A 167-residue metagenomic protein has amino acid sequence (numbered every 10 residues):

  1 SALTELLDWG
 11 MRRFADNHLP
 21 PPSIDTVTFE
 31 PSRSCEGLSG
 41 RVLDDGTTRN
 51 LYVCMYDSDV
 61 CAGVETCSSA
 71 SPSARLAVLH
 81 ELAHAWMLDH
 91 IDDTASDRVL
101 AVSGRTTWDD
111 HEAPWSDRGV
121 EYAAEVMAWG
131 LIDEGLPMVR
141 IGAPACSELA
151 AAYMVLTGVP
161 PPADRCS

Functional and structural regions predicted by a protein language model:
S1-D8, S68-A77, P114-R118, Y122: Soluble non-cytosolic domains of exported or imported proteins
S1-R49: Auxiliary, metal-adjacent structural segments of Zn-dependent hydrolase domains
L3, C61, S68-L76, V99-W108 (+1 more regions): Polybasic, low-complexity, intrinsically disordered segments
A15-E30, T94-V99, G135-P144: Surface-exposed patches in mature extracellular/periplasmic domains of secreted proteins
S32-R75, L88: Active-site scaffold of zinc-dependent metalloenzymes
Y52-C54, A85-M87, Y122-G130: Structural recognition of the beta-strand scaffold that forms the well-ordered cores of secreted hydrolase catalytic
L82-R98: Catalytic Zn2+-binding segment of zinc metalloproteases
A101-S167: Metalloprotease/metallohydrolase-associated module, dominated by Zn2+-dependent proteases
